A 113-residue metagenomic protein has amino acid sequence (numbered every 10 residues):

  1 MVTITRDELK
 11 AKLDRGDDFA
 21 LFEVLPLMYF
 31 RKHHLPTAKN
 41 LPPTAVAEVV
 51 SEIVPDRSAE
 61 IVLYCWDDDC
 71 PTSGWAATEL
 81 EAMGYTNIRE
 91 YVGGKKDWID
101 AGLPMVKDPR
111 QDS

Functional and structural regions predicted by a protein language model:
M1-A20, V24-L63, D67-S113: Rhodanese-like catalytic fold shared by cysteine-dependent sulfurtransferases and DSP/PTP-type phosphatases
